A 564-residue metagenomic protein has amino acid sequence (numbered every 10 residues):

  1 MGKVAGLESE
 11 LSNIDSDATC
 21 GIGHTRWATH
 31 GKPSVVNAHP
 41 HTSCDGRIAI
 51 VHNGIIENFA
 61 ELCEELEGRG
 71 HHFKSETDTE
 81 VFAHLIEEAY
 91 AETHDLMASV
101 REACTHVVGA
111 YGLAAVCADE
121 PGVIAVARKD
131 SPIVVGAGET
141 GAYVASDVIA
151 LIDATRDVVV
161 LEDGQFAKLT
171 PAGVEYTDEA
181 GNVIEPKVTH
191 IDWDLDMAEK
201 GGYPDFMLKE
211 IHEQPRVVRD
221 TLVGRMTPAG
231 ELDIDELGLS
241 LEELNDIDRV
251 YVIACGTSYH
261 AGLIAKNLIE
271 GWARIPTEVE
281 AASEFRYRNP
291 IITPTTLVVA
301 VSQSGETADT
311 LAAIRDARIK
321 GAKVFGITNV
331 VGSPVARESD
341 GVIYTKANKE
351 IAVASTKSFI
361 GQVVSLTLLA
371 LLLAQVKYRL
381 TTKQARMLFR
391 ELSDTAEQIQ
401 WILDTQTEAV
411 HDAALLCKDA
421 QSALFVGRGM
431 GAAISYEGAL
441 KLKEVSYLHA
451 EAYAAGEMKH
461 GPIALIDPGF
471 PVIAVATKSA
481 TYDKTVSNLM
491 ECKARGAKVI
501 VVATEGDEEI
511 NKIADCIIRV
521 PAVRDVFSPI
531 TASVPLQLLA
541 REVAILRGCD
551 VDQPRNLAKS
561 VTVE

Functional and structural regions predicted by a protein language model:
M1-K200, P204, R216-D248, Y287 (+4 more regions): Conserved short alpha-helical segments that host acidic/polar catalytic motifs at enzyme active sites
G2, S12, T25-V36, P228-E242 (+3 more regions): Glycine-rich oxoanion-binding loops at beta->alpha junctions
G2-K3, W27-T29, G46, I55-E57 (+26 more regions): Short, glycine-/Ser/Thr-/acidic-enriched flexible segments
P40, V116, A125-V126, V158-V159 (+12 more regions): Replace "in large, NTP-powered and nucleic-acid-processing enzymes" with "in large, NTP-powered factors and other
E65, R69, L85, A89 (+20 more regions): Generic, well-ordered alpha-helical scaffold segments in large soluble proteins
G181, K498, N511-I513, R519 (+1 more regions): Generic C-terminus detector
Q214-V218, L222-Y251, G341-P471, A544-E564: Active-site phosphate/pyrophosphate-binding segments
N245-M387, E391-D394, V475-V520, L539: Glycine-rich phosphate-binding loops that contact phosphosugars or nucleotide phosphates
